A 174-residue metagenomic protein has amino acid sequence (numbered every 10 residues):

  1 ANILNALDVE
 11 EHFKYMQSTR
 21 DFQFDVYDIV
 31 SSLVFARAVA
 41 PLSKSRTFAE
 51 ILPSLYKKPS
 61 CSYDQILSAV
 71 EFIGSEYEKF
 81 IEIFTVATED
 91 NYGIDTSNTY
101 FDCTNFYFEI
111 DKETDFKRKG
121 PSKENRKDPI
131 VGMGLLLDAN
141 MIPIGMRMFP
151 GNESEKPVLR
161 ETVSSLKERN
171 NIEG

Functional and structural regions predicted by a protein language model:
A1-D115, K127, L136-N152, L159 (+1 more regions): Dynamic "connector" segments at or just before major functional cores
K119-K123: Non-catalytic terminal/interface segments that mediate subunit docking, oligomerization, and allosteric communication
N125-V131: Short, flexible loop/turn motifs enriched in small residues
K156-G174: Short, basic/hydrophobic alpha-helical segments
